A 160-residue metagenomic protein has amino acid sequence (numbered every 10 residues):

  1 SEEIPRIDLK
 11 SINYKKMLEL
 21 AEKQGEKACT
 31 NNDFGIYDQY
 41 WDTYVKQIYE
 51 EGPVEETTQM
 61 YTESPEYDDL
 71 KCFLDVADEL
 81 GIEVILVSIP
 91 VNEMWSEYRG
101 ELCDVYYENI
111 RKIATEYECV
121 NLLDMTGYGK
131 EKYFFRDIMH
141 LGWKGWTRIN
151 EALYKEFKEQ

Functional and structural regions predicted by a protein language model:
S1, S64, N92, K130-F134: Alpha-helix initiation/capping motif
S1-D78: Secreted/periplasmic serine-hydrolase-like ester/acetyl group-modifying domain
D42-Y44, G81-V84, V120-L123: Short coil-to-beta-strand
Q47-E51, V84-S88, T126-Y128: Short amphipathic alpha-helical segments, especially helix-boundary/capping motifs
E56-T58, M94-W95, N109-R111: N-terminal start-of-chain detector that recognizes signal peptides and the immediate post-cleavage beginning
T58-P65, Y98, D137-L141: Conserved aromatic-histidine-acidic binding/catalytic patches
L74-R99: Active-site segments of SGNH/GDSL-like serine hydrolases that catalyze O-acetyl group transfer/hydrolysis on lipids
G100-Q160: C-terminal regions of proteins
